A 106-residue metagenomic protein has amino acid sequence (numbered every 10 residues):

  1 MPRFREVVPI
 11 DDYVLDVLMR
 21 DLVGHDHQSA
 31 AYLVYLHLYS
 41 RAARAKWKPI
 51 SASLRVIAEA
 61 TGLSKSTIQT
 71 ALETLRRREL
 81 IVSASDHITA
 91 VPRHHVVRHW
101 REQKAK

Functional and structural regions predicted by a protein language model:
M1-V56: Short recognition helix of helix-turn-helix/winged-helix DNA-binding domains
Y13-V14, I88, K104: Intrinsically disordered, low-complexity regions of eukaryotic proteins
G24, R41-R98: Winged helix-turn-helix DNA-binding recognition segment
R98-K106: Short, amphipathic alpha-helical interaction segments positioned at domain boundaries
